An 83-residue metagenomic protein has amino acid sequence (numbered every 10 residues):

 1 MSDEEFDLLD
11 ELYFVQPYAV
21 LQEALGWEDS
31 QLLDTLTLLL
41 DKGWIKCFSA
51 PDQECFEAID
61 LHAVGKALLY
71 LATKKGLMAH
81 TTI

Functional and structural regions predicted by a protein language model:
M1-W27, D34, D41: Short amphipathic alpha-helical interface segments
E5, L9, I45-S49, H80-I83: Low-complexity, flexible helical/coil segments
G26-A50, A67: Short amphipathic alpha-helical interaction segments
D52-E54: Conserved beta-strand edge residues that scaffold enzyme active sites
F56-I83: Short, amphipathic alpha-helical interaction segments positioned at domain boundaries
